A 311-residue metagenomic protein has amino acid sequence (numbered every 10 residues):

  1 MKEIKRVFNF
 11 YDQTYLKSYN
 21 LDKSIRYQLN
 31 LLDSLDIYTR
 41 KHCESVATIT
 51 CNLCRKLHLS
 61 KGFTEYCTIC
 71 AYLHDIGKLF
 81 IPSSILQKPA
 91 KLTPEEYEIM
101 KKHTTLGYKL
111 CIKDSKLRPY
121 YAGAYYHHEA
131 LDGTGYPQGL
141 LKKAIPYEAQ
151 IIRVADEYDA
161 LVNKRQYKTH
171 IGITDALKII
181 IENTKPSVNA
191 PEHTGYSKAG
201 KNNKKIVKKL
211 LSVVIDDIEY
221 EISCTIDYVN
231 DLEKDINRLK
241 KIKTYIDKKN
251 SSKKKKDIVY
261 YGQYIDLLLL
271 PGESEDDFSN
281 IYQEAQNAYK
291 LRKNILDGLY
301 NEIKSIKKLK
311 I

Functional and structural regions predicted by a protein language model:
K2-K310: Histidine- and acidic-residue-rich, metal-dependent catalytic cores
